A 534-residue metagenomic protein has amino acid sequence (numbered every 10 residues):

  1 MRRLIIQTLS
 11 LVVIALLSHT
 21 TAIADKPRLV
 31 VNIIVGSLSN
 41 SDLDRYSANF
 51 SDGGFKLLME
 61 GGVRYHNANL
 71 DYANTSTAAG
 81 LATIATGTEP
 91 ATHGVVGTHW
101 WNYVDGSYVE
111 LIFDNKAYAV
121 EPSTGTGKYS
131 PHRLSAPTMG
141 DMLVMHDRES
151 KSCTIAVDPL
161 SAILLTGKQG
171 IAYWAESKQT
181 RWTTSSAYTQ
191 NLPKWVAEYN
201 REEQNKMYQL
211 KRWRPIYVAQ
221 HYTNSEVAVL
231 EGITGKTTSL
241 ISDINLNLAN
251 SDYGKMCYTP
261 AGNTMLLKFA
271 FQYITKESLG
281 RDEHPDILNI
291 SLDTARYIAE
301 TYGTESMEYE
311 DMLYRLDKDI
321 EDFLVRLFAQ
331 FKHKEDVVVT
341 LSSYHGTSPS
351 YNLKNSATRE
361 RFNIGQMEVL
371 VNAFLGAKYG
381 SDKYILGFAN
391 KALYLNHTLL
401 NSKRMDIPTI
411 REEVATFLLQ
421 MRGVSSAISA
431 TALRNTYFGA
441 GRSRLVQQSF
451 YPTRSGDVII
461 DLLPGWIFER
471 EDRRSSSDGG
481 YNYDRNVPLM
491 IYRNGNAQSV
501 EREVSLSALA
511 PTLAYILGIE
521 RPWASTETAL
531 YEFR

Functional and structural regions predicted by a protein language model:
Q7-S18: Bacterial N-terminal signal peptides
P27-S39, L58, I84, L143 (+7 more regions): Beta-strand elements within well-structured catalytic alpha/beta cores of enzymes that handle phosphate/sulfate esters
V35, F50, N67, S76 (+10 more regions): Secreted, luminal/periplasmic, and some membrane-associated catalytic domains that remodel anionic oxygen-ester
S39-R45, A68-L70, G125-S130, Y253-P260 (+3 more regions): Second-shell loop/turn segments in exported
D42, M256-D282, A295-V337: A long, amphipathic alpha-helix that forms part of the scaffold/cap immediately adjacent to metal-dependent active
L43-T92, K151-I155: Short, structured active-site-proximal loop/turn typified by the sulfatase FGly-forming signature C/S-X-P-X-R
G61, Q366-P408, S476-L517, Y531-R534: Substrate-binding rim/cap in mid-to-C-terminal beta-strand-loop elements of soluble/periplasmic
E89, G94-H284, D293-E300, R422 (+2 more regions): His/Asp/Glu-rich, glycine-adjacent segments that coordinate divalent cations and/or stabilize oxyanion chemistry on
